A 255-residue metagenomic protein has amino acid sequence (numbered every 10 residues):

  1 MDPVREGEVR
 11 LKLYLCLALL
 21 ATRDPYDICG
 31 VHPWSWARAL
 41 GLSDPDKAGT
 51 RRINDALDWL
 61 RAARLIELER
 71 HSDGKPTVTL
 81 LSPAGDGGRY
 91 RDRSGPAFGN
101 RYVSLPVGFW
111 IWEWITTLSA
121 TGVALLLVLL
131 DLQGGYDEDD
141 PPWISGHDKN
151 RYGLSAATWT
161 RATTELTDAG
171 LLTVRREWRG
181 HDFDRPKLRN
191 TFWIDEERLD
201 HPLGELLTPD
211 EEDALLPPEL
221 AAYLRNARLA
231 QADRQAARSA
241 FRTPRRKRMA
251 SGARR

Functional and structural regions predicted by a protein language model:
M1-P45, A62, H71-W143: Short recognition helix of helix-turn-helix/winged-helix DNA-binding domains
D2, K12, P33, D46 (+5 more regions): Serine/threonine-rich low-complexity intrinsically disordered regions
Y14, L126, L132, L171 (+1 more regions): Broad hydrophobic/π-residue packing in well-ordered secondary structure
A21-P76, G134-R189: Winged helix-turn-helix DNA-binding recognition segment
S82-T117, R189-A240: Short, amphipathic alpha-helical interaction segments positioned at domain boundaries
A236-R255: Long, low-complexity, intrinsically disordered segments
